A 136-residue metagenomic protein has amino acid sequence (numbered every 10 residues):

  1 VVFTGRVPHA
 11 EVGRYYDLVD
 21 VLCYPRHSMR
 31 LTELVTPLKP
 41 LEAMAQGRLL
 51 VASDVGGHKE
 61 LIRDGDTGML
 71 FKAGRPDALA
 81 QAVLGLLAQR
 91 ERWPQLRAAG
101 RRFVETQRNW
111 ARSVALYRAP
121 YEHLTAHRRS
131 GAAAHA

Functional and structural regions predicted by a protein language model:
V1-G13: Nucleotide-activated donor-binding/catalytic signature segment of Leloir-type glycosyltransferases, i.e., the conserved
V19: An anion/phosphate-binding loop that grips the pyrophosphate of nucleotide cofactors and donors
Y24, E42-A45, L49-A52: Short hydrophobic beta-strand element within catalytic cores of glycosyltransferases and related nucleotide-activated
Y24-E33: Short Ser/Thr-rich beta->loop micro-motif in glycosyltransferases that lines and helps position the nucleotide-sugar
L34, D54-G65, M69-L70: Short acidic/histidine- and often glycine-rich active-site loop of Leloir-type glycosyltransferases that engages
D64-G65, M69-P76, G85-E91: Conserved acidic donor-binding segment of nucleotide-sugar-dependent glycosyltransferases
A78, G85, R92-Q107, L116-A119: A short, well-ordered alpha-helix in the C-terminal region of glycosyltransferases
T106, W110-A136: C-terminal alpha-helical cap of glycosyltransferases
